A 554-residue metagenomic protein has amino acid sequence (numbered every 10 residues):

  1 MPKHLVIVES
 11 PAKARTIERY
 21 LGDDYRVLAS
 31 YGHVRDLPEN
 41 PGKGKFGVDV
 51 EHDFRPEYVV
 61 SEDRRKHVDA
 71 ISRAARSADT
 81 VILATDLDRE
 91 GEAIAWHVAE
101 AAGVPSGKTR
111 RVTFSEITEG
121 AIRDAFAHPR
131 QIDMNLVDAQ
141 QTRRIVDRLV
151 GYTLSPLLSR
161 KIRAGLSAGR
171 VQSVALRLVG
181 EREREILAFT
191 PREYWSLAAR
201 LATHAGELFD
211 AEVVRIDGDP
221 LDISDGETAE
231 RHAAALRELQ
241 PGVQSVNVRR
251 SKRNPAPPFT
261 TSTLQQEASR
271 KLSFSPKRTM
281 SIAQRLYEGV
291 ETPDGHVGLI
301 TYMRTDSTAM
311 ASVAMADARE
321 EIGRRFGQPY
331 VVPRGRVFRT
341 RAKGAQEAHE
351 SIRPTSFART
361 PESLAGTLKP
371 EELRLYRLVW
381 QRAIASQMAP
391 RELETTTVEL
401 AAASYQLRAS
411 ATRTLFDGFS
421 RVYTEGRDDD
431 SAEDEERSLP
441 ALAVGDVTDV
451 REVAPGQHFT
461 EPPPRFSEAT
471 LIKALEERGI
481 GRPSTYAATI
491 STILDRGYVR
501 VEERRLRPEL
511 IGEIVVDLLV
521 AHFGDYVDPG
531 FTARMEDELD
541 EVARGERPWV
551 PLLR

Functional and structural regions predicted by a protein language model:
M1-R144, T153, S224, R427 (+1 more regions): Intrinsically disordered, low-complexity regulatory segments
P2, D86-D88, I162-S167, V248-P257 (+3 more regions): Conserved short loop/turn motifs at secondary-structure junctions
P2-L5, R15-T16, D23, A101 (+6 more regions): Basic, low-complexity terminal or inter-domain segments flanking catalytic cores
T16-Y20, A70, A93-A101, A121-A125 (+10 more regions): Alpha-helical scaffold elements adjacent to nucleotide-binding pockets in ATP/GTP-utilizing enzyme cores
E57-V81, L178-V179, E267-A268, L375-I384 (+1 more regions): Phosphate-interacting basic helix/loop segments used at nucleotide- and nucleic-acid interfaces
R76, I117-L201, S245-K252, P455: C-terminal or mid-to-C-terminal helical accessory/interaction module adjacent to the motor/catalytic core
L176, Y194-L197, L201-A205, T263-S269 (+6 more regions): Conserved catalytic breakage-reunion loop centered on the nucleophilic residue
D222-P257, D446: Metal- or metallocofactor-binding catalytic centers and their adjacent structured scaffolds across diverse enzyme
